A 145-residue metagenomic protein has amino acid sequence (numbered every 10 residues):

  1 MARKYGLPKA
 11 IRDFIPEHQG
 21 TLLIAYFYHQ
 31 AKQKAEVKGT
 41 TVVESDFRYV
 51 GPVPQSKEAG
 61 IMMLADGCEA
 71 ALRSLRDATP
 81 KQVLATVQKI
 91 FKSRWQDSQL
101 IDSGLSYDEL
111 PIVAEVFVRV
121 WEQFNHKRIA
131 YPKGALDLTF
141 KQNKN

Functional and structural regions predicted by a protein language model:
M1-N145: Terminal helices and disordered tails flanking the catalytic cores of nucleotide-processing hydrolases
